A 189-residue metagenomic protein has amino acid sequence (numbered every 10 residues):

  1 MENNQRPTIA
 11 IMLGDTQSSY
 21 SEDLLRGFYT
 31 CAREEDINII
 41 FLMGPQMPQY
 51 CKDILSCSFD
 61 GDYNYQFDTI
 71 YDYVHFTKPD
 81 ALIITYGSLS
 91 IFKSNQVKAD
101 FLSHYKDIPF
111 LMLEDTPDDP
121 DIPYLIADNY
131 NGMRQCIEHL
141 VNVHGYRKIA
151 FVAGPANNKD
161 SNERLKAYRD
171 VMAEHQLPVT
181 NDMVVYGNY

Functional and structural regions predicted by a protein language model:
M1-Y189: Bacterial carbohydrate/catabolite-sensing allosteric modules
